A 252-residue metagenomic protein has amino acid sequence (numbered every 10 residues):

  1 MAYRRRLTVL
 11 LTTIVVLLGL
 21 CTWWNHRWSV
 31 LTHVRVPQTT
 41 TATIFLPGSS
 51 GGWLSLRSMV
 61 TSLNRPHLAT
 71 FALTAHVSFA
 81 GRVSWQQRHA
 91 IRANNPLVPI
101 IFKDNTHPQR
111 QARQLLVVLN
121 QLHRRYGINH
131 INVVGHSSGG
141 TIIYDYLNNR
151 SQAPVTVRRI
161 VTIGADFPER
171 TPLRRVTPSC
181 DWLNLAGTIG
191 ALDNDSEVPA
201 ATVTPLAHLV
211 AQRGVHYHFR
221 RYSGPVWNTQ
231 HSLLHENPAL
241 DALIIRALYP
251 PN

Functional and structural regions predicted by a protein language model:
R4-L11, L17-V134, S138-N252: Lipid deacylating catalytic domains
